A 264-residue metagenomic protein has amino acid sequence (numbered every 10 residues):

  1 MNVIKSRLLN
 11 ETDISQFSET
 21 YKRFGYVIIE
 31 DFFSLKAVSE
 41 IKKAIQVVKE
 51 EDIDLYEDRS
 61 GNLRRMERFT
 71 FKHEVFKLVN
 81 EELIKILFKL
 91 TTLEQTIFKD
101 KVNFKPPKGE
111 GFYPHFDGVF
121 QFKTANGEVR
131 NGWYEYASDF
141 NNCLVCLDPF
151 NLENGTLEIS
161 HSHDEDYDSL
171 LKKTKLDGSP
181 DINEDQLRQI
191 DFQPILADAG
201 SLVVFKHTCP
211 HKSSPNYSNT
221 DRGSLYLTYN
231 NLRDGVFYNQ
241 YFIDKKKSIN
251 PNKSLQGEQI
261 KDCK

Functional and structural regions predicted by a protein language model:
M1-R23, E30-N126: Non-heme Fe(II)-dependent double-stranded beta-helix
V3-L8, E51, L202-V204, T208-K264: Non-heme Fe(II)/2-oxoglutarate
Y26, I97-K99, S138-L144, N154 (+2 more regions): Extracellular structured ligand-interaction cores
F33-L35, N103-K105, G109, V119 (+4 more regions): Short, solvent-exposed loop/turn segments at secondary-structure junctions
I86-T96, W133-A137, L147-E153: Secondary-structure boundary elements
E110-F116, K123-N126, E153-S162, D168-K172 (+2 more regions): A short secondary-structure junction signal
A125-W133, I190-D191: Short, P/G- and charge-enriched loop/turn segments at secondary-structure junctions
A137-F140, F150-P210, D234: Double-stranded beta-helix
